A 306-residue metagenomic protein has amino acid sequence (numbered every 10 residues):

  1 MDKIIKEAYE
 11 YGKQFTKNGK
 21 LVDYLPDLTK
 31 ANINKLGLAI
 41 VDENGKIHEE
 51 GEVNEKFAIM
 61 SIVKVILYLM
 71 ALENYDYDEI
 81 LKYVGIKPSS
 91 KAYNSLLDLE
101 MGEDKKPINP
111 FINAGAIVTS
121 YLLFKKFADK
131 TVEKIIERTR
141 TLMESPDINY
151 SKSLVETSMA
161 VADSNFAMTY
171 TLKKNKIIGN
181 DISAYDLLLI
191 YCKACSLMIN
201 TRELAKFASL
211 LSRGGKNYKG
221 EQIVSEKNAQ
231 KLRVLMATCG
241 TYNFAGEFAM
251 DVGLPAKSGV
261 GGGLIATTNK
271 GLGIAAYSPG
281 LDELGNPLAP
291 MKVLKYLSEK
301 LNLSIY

Functional and structural regions predicted by a protein language model:
M1, K17, L21-N32, A58-L69 (+2 more regions): Non-catalytic interaction/Regulatory regions outside core domains
M1-K17, A71-E73, Y77, L81-L189: Active-site-adjacent helix/loop patches that line small-molecule binding or acyl-intermediate pockets
K13-E50, G263-A266: A short, well-structured edge-of-sheet supersecondary motif
L28-A31, P107-I108, A160, G253-K257: Short Gly/Pro-enriched turn/cap motifs at secondary-structure boundaries
G45, A58-L81, F207, I274: Active-site SXXK
N54-K56: A short acidic/small-residue loop/turn micro-motif
A162, Y170-L232, L284-P287: Penicillin-binding protein/beta-lactamase superfamily catalytic region
G214-Y306: Structured C-terminal helix/loop/strand segments within mature extracytoplasmic catalytic/sensor domains
